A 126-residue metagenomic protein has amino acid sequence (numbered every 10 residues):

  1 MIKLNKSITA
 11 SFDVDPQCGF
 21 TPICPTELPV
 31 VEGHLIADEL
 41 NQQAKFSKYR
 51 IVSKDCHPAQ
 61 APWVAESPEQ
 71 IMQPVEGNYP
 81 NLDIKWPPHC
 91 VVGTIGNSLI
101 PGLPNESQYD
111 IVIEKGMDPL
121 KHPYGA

Functional and structural regions predicted by a protein language model:
M1-G125: Active-site acidic carboxylates
